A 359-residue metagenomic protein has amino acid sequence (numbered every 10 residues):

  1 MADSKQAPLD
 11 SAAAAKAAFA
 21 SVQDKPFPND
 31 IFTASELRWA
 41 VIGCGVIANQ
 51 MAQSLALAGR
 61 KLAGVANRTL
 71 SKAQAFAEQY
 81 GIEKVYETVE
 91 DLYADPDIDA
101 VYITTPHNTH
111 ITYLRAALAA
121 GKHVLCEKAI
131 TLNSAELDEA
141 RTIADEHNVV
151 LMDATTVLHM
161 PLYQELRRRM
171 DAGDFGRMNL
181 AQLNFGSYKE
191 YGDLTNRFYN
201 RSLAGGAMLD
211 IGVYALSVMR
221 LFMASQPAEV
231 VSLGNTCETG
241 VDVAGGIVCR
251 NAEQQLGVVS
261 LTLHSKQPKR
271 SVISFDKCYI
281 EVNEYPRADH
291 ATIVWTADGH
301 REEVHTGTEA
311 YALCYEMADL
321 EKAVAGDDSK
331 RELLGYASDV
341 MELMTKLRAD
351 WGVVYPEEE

Functional and structural regions predicted by a protein language model:
M1-T33, A100-Y102, A252, D319-E359: C-terminal helix-rich "cap/oligomerization" subdomain common to oxidoreductases
A2-Y80: N-terminal Rossmann-like dinucleotide-binding module
R38, R60-G64, D99-V101, G205-G206 (+1 more regions): Short active-site oxyanion
A75-I82, A140-E146: Short, conserved SAM-binding/catalytic segment of Class I S-adenosyl-L-methionine-dependent methyltransferases
E83-P96: Short acidic low-complexity segments
A100, P106-H107, I111-L158: Beta-strand-loop-alpha-helix segment that lines the small-molecule cofactor/substrate pocket of alpha/beta enzymes
V157-V230, E238: Predominantly a Rossmann-like dinucleotide-binding segment in NAD(P)-dependent oxidoreductases
N235-D242, N251-E321, D328-G335: NAD(P)-dinucleotide binding in Rossmann-like oxidoreductases
